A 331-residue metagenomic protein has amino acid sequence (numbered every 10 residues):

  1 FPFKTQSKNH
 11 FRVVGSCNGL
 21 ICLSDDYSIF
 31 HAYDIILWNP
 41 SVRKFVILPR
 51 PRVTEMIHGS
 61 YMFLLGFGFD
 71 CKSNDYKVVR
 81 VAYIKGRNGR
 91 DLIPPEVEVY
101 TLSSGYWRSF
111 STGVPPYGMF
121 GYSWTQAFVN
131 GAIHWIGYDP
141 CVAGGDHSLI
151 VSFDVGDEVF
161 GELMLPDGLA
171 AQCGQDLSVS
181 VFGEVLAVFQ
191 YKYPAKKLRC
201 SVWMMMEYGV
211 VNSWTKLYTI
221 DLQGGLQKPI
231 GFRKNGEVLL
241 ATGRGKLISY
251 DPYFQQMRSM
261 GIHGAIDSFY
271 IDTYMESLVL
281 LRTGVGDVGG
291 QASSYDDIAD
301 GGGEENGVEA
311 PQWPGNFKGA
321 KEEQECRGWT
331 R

Functional and structural regions predicted by a protein language model:
F1-R331: Short, conserved recognition motifs on repeat-domain binding surfaces
